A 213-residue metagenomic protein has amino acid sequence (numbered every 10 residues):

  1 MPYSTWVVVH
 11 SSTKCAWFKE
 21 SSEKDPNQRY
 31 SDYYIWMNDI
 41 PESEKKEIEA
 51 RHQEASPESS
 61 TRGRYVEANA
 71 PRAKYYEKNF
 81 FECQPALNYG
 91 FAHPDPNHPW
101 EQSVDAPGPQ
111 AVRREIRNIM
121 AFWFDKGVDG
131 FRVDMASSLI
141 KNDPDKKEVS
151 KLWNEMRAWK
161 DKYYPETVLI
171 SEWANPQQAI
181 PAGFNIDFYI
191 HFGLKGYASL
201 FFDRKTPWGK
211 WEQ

Functional and structural regions predicted by a protein language model:
M1-D105, D125, A136-F188, F192-K195: Acidic/aromatic-lined carbohydrate-recognition and catalytic surfaces of CAZymes acting on diverse glycans
P107-F124: Short, acidic/polar
F124-D125, Q213: Acidic (Asp/Glu)-rich catalytic clusters
F131-V133: Hydrophobic residues within beta-strands of alpha/beta enzymes
E166, D203-Q213: Glycoside hydrolase catalytic-domain groove-lining segments
Y197-F201: Catalytic-adjacent loop/helix segments of enzymes that bind and process anionic phosphate/sulfate esters
